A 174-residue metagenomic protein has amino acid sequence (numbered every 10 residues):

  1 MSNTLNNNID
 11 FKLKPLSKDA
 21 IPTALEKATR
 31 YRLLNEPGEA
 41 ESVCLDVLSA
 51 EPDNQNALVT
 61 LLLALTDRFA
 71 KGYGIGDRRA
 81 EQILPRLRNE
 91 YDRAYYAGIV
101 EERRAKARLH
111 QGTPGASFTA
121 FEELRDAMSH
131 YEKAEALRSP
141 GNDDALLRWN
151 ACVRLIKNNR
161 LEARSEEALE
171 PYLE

Functional and structural regions predicted by a protein language model:
S2-K12, A136, P140-E174: Terminal, low-structured helical/coil segments at or just beyond the last alpha-helical repeat
N3-T23, L84-R88, F118: TPR-adjacent "capping" and linker segments in tetratricopeptide-repeat scaffold/adaptor proteins
D19-D46, P114-G115: Alpha-helical segment of the N-proximal tetratricopeptide repeat
A20, N54, E90, G141-N142: Residue-level recognition of tetratricopeptide repeat
A50, R86-L87, L137: Structural marker of alpha-solenoid helical repeat scaffolds
A57, R93, D144-A145: TPR alpha-solenoid repeat register
T60-L61, Y96, R148: Canonical tetratricopeptide repeat
L65-D92, Y96-K133, L155-L173: Short coil/linker segments at helix-helix boundaries
